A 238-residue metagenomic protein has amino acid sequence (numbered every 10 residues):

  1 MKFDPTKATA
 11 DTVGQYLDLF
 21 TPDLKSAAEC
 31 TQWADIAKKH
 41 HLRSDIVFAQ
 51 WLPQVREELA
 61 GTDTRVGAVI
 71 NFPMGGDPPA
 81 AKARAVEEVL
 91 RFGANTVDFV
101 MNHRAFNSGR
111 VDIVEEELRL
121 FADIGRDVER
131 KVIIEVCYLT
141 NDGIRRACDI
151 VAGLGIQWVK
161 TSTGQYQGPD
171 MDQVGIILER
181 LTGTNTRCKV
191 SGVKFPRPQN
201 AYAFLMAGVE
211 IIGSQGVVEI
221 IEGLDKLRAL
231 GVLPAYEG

Functional and structural regions predicted by a protein language model:
M1-M74, P78-R91, R146, I150: Conserved N-terminal beta1-alpha1 strand-loop-helix module at the mouth
M1-T31, E179-R187, F195-G238: Alpha/beta catalytic cores of nucleotide-metabolism and tRNA/nucleoside-modifying enzymes
T12-T21, R43-V47, T64-F72, N95-F99 (+4 more regions): Hydrophobic faces of well-ordered beta-strands that scaffold small-molecule active sites in alpha/beta enzyme cores
D18, V55, V89, V132 (+3 more regions): Conserved, mostly hydrophobic/aromatic
S26, V47-R65, G76-A83, R104-I124 (+5 more regions): Active-site-adjacent beta->alpha loops and helix N-cap segments on the catalytic face of soluble alpha/beta enzymes
D35, E87, R119, D149-A152 (+2 more regions): Alpha-helical segments flanking ligand/cofactor-binding loops in enzyme cores
H40, F92, I124, I150 (+3 more regions): Structural motif
A68-P73, R91-F106, G153-G168, V193-A229: Glycine-rich phosphate-binding active-site loops on the catalytic face of alpha/beta enzymes
